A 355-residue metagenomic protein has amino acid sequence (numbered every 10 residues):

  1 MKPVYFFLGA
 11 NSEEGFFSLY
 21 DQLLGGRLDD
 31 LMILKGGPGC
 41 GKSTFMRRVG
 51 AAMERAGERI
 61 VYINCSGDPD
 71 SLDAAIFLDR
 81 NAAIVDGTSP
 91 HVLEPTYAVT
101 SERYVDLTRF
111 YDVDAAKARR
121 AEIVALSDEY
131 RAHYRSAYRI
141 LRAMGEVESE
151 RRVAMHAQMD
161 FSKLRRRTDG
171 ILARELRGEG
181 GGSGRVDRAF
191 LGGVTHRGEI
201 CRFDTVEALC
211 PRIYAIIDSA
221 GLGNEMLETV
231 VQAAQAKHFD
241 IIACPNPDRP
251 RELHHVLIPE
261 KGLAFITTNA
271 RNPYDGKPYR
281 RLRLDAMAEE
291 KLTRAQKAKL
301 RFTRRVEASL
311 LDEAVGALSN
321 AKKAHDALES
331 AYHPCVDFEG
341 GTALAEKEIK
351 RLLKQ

Functional and structural regions predicted by a protein language model:
M1-F16, A51-A115, E122, A234-D312: Conserved nucleotide-sensing/catalytic segment adjacent to the nucleotide-binding pocket in NTP-handling enzymes
M1-L23, S162, R166-D204: N-terminal pre-Walker A segment at the start of P-loop NTPase domains
D30, R177-G184, R212, A343 (+1 more regions): N-terminal low-complexity, Ser/Thr/acidic repeat segments characteristic of secreted and surface-exposed proteins
L31-G50, R197-A234: Glycine-rich phosphate-binding P-loop
L34-K35, F45-M46, M53, V61-N64 (+7 more regions): A cross-family "folded-core" feature that marks the main globular domain of proteins
S71, G87, G170, R174-R177 (+3 more regions): Rhodanese-like catalytic fold shared by cysteine-dependent sulfurtransferases and DSP/PTP-type phosphatases
E122-R174, F302, V306-E348: An accessory alpha-helical subdomain
